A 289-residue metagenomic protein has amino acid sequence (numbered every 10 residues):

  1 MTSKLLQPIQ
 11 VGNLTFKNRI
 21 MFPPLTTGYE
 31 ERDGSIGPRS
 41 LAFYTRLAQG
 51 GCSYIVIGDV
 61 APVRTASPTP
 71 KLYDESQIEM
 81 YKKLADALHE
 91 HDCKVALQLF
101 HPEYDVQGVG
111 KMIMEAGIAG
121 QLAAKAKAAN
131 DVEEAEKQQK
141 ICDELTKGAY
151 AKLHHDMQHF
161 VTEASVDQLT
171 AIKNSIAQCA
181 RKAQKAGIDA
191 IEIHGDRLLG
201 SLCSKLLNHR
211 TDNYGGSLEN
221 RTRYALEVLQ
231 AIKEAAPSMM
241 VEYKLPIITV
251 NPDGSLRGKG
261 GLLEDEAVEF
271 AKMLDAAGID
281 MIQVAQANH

Functional and structural regions predicted by a protein language model:
M1-H289: Flavin-dependent oxidoreductase catalytic cores
